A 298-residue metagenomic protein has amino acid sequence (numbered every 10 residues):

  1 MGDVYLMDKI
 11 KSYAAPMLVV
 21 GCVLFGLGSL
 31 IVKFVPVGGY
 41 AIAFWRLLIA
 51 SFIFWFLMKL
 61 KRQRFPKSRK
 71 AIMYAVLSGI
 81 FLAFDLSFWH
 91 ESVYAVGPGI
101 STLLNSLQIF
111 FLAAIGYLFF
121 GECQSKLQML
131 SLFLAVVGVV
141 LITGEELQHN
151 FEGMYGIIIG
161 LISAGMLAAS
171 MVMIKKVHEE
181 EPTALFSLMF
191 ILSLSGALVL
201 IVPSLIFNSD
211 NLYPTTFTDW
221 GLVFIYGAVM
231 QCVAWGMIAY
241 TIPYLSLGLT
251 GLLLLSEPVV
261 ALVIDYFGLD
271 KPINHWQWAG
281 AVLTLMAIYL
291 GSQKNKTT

Functional and structural regions predicted by a protein language model:
M1-F44, I80, F88, N150-K176 (+1 more regions): Glycine-/small-residue-enriched transmembrane alpha-helix faces in small-molecule transporters and effluxers
M7, R46-L47, D219, L254-T298: C-terminal-most transmembrane helix of multi-pass membrane proteins
K11-A14, P36-F44, K67-I72, G144-M166 (+2 more regions): Juxtamembrane helix-entry segments on the extracytoplasmic side of multipass membrane proteins
A15, S101-L107, I174-A197, Q231-F267: Helix-helix packing/entry segments at the starts of transmembrane helices
V20-L27, I31-F34, L57, V76-A95 (+8 more regions): Hydrophobic alpha-helical transmembrane segments of multi-pass membrane transport proteins, especially secondary
A41, L48-S51, H90-C123, Q128 (+2 more regions): Specific alpha-helical transmembrane segments that line the substrate/conduction pathway and gating interfaces
F54, V76, I115, Q124-E146 (+4 more regions): Hydrophobic transmembrane alpha-helices of multi-pass small-molecule transport proteins
S68-A71, N105, G121-L141, N150-I157 (+4 more regions): Loop-to-transmembrane alpha-helix entry segments
